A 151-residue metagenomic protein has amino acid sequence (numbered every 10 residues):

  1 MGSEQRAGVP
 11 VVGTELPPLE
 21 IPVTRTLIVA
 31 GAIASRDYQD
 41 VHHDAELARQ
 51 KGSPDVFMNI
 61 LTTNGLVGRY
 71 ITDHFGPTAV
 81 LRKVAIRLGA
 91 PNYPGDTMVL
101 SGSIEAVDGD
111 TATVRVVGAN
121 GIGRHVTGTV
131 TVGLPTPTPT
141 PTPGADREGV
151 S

Functional and structural regions predicted by a protein language model:
M1-G2, A48, K83, A90: Generic detector of short alpha-helix boundary/capping microenvironments and adjacent low-complexity segments
M1-L16, N92-S151: HotDog/MaoC-like acyl-thioester-processing domains
G2-T78, P143-S151: Hot-dog-fold acyl-thioester-processing enzymes
P18, L81-K83, T127: Hydrophobic residues on conserved beta-strands that form the core of alpha/beta folds
V23, L88, V132-L134: Hydrophobic residues in beta-strands and at strand termini
D40-H42, S53, V80-R82, R87-G89 (+4 more regions): Short, intrinsically disordered/low-complexity patches at protein termini and at juxtamembrane boundaries
I71-L100: Mid-chain, well-packed structural core segment of small domains
